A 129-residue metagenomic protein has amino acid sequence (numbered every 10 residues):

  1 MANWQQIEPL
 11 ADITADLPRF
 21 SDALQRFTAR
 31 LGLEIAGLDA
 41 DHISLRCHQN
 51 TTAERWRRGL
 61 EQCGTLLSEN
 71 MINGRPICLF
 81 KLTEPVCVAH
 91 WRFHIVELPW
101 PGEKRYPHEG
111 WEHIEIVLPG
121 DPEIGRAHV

Functional and structural regions predicted by a protein language model:
M1-D41, L45-H128: Glyoxalase I/VOC metalloenzyme domain signal
